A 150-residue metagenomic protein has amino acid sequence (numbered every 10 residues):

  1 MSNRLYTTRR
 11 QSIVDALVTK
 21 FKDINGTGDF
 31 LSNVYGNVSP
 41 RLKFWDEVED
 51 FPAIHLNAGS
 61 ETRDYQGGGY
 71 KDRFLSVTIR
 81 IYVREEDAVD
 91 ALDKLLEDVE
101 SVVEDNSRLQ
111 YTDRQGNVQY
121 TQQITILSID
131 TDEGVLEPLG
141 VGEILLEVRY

Functional and structural regions predicted by a protein language model:
M1-G67, N106-Q122, L136: Small/polar-rich, solvent-exposed N-terminal microdomains that initiate assembly or binding
S12, A16, K94, D98 (+1 more regions): Residues forming well-ordered secondary-structure scaffolds
W45, N57-G59, L127-D132, R149: A structural detector for beta-sheet-dominated domains
P52-H55, V77, I124, I144: A broad, low-specificity signal marking well-ordered, structured residues that form hydrophobic/aromatic
G67-F74, V83-N106: Extracellular/virion structural assembly segments
Y70-E86, L139-Y150: Oligomerization/assembly interface segments of phage tail-like spikes and tubes
I126-L145: Glycine-rich, aromatic-bearing surface loops/beta-hairpins
